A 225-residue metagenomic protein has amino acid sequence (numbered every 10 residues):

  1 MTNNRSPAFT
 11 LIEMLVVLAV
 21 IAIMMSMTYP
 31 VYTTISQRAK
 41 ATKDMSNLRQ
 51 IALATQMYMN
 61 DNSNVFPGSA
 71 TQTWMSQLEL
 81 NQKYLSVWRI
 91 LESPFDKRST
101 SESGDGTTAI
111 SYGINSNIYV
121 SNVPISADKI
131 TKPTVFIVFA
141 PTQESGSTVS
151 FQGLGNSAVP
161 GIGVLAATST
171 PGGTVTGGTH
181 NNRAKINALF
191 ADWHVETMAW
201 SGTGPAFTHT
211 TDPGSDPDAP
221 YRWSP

Functional and structural regions predicted by a protein language model:
T2-S46: Amphipathic alpha-helical segments typified by the pilin-like N-terminal helix that continues immediately C-terminal
T42-P225: Short, well-structured segments within or immediately adjacent to enzyme catalytic domains that line ligand-binding
